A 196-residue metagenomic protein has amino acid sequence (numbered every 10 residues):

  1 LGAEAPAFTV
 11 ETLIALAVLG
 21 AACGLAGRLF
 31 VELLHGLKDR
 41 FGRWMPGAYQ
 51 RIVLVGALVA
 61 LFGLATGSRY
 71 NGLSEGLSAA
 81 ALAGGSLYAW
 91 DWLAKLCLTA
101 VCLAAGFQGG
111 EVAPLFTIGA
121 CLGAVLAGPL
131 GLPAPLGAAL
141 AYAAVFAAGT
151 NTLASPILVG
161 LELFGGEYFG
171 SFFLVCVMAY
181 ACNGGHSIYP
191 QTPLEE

Functional and structural regions predicted by a protein language model:
L1-E196: Alpha-helical transmembrane segments and immediately membrane-proximal extracytoplasmic
